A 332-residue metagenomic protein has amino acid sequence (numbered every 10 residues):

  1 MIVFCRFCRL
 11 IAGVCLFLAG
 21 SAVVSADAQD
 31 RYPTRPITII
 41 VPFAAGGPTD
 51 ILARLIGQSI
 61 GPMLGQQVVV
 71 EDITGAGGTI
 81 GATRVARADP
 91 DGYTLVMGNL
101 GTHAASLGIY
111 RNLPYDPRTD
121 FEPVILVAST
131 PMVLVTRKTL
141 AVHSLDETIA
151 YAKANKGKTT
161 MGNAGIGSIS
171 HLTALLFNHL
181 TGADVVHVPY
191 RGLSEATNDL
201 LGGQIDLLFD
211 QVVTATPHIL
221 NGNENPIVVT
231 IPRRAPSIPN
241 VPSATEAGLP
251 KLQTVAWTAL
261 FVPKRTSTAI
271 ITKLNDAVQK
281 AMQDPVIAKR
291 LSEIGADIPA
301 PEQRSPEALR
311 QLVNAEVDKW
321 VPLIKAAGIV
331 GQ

Functional and structural regions predicted by a protein language model:
M1-V14: Bacterial N-terminal signal peptides that target proteins for export
L10, F17-D27: C-terminal segment of classical bacterial N-terminal signal peptides
D27-T119, K158, G182-Q211, H218 (+1 more regions): N-terminal (or domain-start) structured segment
T34-P36, L220, T268-Q332: An extracytoplasmic/periplasmic, membrane-proximal ligand-sensing/linker region
R87-Y93, G108-E195, A244, W257-R290: Hinge/capping helix and adjacent helix->loop/strand transition within the periplasmic-binding protein
N99-L100, K138, V212-V213, I231 (+1 more regions): Short secondary-structure boundary segments
D116-L126, G162, D184-V188, D206-L207 (+2 more regions): Short beta-strand->loop
